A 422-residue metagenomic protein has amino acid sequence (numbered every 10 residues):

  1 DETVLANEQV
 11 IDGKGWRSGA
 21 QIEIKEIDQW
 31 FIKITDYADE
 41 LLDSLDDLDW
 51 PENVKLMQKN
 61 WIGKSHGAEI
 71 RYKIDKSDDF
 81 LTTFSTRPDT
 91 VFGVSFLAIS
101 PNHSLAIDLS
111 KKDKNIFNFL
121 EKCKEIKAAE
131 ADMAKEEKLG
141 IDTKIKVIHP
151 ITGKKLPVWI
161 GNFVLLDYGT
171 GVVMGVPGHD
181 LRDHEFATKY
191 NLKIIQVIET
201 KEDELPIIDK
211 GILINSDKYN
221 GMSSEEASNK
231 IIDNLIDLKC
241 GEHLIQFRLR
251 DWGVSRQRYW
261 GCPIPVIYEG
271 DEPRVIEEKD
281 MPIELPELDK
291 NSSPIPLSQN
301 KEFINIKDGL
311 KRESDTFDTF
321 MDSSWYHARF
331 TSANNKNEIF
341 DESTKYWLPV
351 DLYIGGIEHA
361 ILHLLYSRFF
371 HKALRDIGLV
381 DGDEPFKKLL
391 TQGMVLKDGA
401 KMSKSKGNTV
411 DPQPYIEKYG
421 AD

Functional and structural regions predicted by a protein language model:
D1-L81, S104, V172-E278, D411-D422: Residue patterns forming the tRNA-binding/recognition surfaces of aminoacyl-tRNA synthetases and related DALR
G15, A68-D75, T143-I151, I267 (+1 more regions): Short acidic-hydrophobic surface loop/beta-edge motif
G15, Y168-H179, E185-I198, Q257-D422: Conserved active-site neighborhood of enzyme catalytic/cofactor-binding cores
K33-S65, S100-D142, K279-I306: Amphipathic alpha-helical
D47-W50, K122-W159, K307-E342: Conserved oxyanion/phosphate-binding beta-strand-loop segments in alpha/beta enzyme cores
F84-T86: Auxiliary tRNA-acceptor-end handling modules of aminoacyl-tRNA synthetases
H103-L205: Catalytic alpha/beta core of large soluble enzyme barrels
F119-K144, V197-K201, K218-E225, N229-D237 (+4 more regions): Conserved catalytic alpha/beta cores of large enzymes that bind or transform nucleotide phosphates and polynucleotides
